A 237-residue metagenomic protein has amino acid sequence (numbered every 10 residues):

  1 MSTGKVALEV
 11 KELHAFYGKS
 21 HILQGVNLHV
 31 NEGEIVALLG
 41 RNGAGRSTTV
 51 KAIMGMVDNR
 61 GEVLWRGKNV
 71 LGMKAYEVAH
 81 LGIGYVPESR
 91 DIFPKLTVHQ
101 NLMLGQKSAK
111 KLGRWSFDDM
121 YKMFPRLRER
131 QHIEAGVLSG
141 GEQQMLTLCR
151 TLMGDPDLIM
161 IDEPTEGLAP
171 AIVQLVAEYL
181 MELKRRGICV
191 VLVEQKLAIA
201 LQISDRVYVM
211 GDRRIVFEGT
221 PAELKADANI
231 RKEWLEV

Functional and structural regions predicted by a protein language model:
S2-V237: Glycine-rich phosphate-binding loops of nucleotide-dependent enzymes
